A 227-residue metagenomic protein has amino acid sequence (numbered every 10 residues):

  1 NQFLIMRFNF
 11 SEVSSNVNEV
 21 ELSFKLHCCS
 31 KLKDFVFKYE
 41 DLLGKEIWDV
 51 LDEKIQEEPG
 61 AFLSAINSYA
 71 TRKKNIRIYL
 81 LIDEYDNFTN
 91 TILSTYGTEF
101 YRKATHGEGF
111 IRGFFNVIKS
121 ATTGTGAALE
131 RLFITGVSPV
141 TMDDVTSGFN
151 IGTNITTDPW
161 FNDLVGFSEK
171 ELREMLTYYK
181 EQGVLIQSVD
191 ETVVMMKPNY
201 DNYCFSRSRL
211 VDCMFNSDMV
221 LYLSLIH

Functional and structural regions predicted by a protein language model:
N1-F37: P-loop NTPase motor core
S11-N16, D86-N87, S138-D143: Conserved nucleotide-binding/hydrolysis micro-motifs of P-loop NTPases
V50-I66: Short glycine-rich substrate-engagement loop in P-loop NTPases that contacts/grips substrate
A65-T71, Y101-L129: Substrate-engagement module of ASCE P-loop NTPases
N75-Y101: Conserved P-loop NTPase "ATPase switch" module shared by AAA+ and STAND
L81-D83, G113, E130-V137: Structural recognition of the conserved hydrophobic beta-strand(s) that form the central parallel beta-sheet of P-loop
P139-G148, I155-L223: Amphipathic alpha-helical segments of the small helical/lid subdomains adjacent to P-loop NTPase cores
I226-H227: Conserved small/polar residues in nucleotide/adenosyl-binding loops
